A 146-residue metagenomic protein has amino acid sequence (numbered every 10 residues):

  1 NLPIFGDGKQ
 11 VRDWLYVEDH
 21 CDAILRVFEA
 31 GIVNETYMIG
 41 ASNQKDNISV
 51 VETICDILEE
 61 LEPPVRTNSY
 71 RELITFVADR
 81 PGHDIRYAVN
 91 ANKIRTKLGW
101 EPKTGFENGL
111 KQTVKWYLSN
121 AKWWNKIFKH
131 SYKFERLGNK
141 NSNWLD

Functional and structural regions predicted by a protein language model:
N1-D146: C-terminal substrate-binding subdomain of Rossmann-fold SDR/epimerase-dehydratase oxidoreductases
